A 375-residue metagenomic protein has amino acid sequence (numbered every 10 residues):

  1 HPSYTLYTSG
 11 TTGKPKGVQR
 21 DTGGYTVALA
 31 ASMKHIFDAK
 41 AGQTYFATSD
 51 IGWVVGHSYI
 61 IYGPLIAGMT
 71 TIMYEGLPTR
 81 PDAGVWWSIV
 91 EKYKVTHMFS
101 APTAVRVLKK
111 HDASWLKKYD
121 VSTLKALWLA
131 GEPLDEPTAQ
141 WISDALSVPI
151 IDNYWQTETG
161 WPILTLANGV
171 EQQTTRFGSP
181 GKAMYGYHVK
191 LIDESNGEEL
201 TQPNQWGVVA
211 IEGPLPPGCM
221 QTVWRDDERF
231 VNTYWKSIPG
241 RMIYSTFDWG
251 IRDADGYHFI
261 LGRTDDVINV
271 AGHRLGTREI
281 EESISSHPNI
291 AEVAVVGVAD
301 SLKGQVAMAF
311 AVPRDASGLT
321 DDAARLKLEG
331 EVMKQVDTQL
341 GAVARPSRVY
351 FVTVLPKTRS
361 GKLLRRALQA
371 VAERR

Functional and structural regions predicted by a protein language model:
H1-Y7, K14, G24, L29 (+2 more regions): Conserved pre-ATP/AMP-binding loop-to-beta segment of ANL
P2, T8-T11, M33, Y45 (+7 more regions): Conserved S/T- and glycine-rich ATP-binding loop of Class I adenylate-forming
T26-T44, V54-H97, K110-H111: Conserved AMP-binding/adenylation subdomain of ANL enzymes
Y45, I66-M69, T96-S100, K109-T175 (+2 more regions): Gly/Ser/Thr-rich phosphate-binding loop
D50, G131, W155, G181 (+2 more regions): Active-site glycine-centered loops adjacent to acidic/histidine catalytic or metal-binding residues that shape
E91, M98, V189, P216 (+6 more regions): AMP-binding/adenylate-forming catalytic core of the ANL superfamily
K182-G186, G197-K236, L275: Conserved ATP/PPi-binding loop(s) of AMP-dependent carboxylate-activating enzymes
L302, P346, V352-R374: Flexible lysine-rich "adenylation lid" loop at the C-terminal edge of ANL adenylation domains
